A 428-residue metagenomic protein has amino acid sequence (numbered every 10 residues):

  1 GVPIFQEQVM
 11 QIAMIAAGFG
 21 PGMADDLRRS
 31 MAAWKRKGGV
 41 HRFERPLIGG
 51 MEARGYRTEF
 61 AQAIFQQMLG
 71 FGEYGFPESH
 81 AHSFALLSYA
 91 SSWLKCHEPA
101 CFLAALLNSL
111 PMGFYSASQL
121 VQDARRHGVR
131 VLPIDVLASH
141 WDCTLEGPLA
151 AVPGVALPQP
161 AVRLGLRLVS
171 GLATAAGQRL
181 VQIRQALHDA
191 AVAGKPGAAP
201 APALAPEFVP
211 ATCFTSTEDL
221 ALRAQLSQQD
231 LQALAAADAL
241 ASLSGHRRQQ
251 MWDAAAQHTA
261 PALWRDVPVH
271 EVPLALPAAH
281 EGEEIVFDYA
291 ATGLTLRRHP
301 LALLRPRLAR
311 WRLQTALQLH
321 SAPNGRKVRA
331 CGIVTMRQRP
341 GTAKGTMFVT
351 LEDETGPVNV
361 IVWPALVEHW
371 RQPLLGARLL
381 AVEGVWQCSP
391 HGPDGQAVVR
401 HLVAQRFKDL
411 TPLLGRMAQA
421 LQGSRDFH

Functional and structural regions predicted by a protein language model:
G1-H428: Noncatalytic, beta-rich nucleic-acid-contacting surfaces in large DNA/RNA-processing enzymes
